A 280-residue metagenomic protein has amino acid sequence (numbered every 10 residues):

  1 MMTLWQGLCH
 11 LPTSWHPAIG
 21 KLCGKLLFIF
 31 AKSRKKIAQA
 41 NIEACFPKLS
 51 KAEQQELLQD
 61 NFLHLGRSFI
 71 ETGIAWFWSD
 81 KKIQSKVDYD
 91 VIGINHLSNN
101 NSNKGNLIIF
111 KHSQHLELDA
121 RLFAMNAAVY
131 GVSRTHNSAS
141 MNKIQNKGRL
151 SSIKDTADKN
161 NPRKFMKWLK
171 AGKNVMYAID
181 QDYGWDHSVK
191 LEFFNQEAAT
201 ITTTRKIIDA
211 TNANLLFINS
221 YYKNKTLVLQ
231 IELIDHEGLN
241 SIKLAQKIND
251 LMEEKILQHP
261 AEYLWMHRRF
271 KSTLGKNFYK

Functional and structural regions predicted by a protein language model:
M1-L107, N142-I144, I153: Membrane-anchoring hydrophobic helices of lipid-metabolizing enzymes
T3, I37, L118, I144 (+3 more regions): Short Gly/charged-rich anion-binding patches and loops
C23, L49-Q59, N95-K104, M125 (+1 more regions): Non-catalytic C-terminal accessory region of glycerolipid acyltransferases and related lyso-lipid remodeling enzymes
R34, Y89, A157, L244-K247: Soluble or luminal CAZymes and related metallo-dependent hydrolases
I42, R149, I207-I208: Structural element of the ATP-grasp superfamily
T72-G73, H112-Q114, K255-H259: Juxtamembrane/interfacial segments around transmembrane helices
K104-N160, W185-E192, E197: Catalytic core of membrane glycerolipid acyltransferases/transacylases, capturing the structured, soluble-facing
